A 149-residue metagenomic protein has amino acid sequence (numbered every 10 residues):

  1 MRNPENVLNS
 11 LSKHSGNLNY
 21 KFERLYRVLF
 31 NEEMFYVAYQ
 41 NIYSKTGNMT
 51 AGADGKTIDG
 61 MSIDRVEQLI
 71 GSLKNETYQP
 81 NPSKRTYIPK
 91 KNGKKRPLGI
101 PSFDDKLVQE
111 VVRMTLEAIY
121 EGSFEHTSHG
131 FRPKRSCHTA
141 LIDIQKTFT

Functional and structural regions predicted by a protein language model:
M1-T149: Non-catalytic terminal/accessory segments
